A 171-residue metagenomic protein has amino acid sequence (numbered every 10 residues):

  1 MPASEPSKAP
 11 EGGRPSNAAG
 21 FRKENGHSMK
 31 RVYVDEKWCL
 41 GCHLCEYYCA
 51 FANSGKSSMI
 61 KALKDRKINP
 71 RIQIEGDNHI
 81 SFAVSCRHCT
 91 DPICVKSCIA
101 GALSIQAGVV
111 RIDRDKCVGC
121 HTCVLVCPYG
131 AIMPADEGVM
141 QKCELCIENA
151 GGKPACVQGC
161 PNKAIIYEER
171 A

Functional and structural regions predicted by a protein language model:
P2-E5, R14, G20-A171: Non-ligating segments of multi-cofactor redox enzymes
